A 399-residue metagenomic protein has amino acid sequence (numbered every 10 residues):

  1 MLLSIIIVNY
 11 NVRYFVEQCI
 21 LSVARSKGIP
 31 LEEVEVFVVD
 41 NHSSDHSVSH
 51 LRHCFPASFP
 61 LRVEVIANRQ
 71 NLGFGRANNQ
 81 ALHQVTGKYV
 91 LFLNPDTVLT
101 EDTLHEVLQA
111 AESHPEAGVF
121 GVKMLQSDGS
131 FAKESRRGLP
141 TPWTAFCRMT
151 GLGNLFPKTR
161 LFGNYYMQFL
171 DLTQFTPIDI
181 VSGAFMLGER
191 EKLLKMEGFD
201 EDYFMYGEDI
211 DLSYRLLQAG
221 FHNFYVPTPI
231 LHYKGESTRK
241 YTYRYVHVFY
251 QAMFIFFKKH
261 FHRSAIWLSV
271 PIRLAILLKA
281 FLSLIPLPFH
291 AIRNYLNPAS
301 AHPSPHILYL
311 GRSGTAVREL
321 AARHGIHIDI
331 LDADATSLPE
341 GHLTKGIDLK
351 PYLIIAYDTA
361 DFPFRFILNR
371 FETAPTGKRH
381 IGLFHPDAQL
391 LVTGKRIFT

Functional and structural regions predicted by a protein language model:
I7, V12-K27, L320-A321, L343: Short, well-formed alpha-helical segments that are part of the catalytic scaffolds of diverse glycosyltransferases
L21-E33, T373-A374: Short, acidic, metal-binding catalytic loop of nucleotide-sugar glycosyltransferases
S22, D40-S49, Q70: A conserved acidic beta->alpha catalytic loop
V90: Short aromatic/hydrophobic "clamp" motif used to bind/position activated sugar donors
V98-E134: Conserved donor NDP-sugar-binding/catalytic core segment of glycosyltransferases
L139-I178: Short, flexible, basic/aromatic active-site loop/helix in glycosyltransferases
D171-Q174, D179-P229: A short, conserved alpha-helix in the catalytic core of glycosyltransferases
Y214-H290: Active-site-adjacent helix/loop segment of glycosyltransferases that harbors family-specific signature motifs
